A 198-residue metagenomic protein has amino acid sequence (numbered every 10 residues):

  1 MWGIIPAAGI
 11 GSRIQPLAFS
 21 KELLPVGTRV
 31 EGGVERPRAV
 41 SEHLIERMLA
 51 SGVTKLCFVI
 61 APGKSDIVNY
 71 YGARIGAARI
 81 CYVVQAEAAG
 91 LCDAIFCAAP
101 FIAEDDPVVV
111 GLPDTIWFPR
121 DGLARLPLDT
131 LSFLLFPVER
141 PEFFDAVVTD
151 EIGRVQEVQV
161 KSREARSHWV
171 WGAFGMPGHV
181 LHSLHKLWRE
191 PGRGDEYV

Functional and structural regions predicted by a protein language model:
M1-P6, G11-A18, P25-V110, D121: Conserved N-terminal catalytic core of the sugar/cofactor nucleotidyltransferase
L23, Y82, L131-F133: Conserved beta-strand scaffold positions in the cores of enzyme catalytic domains, especially in NTP/NDP-utilizing
P25, V148, G175-P177: Short, well-ordered beta-strand micro-motif
V34-E35, L91-D93, P141-D145, H168: Short, charged, surface-exposed secondary-structure boundary motifs
P113-I116: The conserved acidic donor/metal-binding loop of glycosyltransferases
F118-F144: Conserved donor-nucleotide/metal-binding helix-loop-beta segment in metal-dependent transferases, i.e., the alpha-helix
A124, R154-V198: Catalytic-core segments of class I nucleotidyltransferases/pyrophosphorylases that form NMP-activated intermediates
L131, R140-E164: Anionic-ligand binding region
